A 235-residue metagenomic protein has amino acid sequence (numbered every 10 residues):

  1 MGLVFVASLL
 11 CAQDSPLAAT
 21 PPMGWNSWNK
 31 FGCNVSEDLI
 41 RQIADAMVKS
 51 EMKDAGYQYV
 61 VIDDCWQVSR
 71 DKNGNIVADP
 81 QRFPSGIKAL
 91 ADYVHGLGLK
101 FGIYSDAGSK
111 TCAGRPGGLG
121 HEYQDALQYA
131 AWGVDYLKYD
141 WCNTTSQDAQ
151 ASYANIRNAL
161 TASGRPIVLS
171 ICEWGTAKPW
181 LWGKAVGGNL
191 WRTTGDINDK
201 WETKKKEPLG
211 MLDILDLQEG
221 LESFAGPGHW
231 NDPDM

Functional and structural regions predicted by a protein language model:
S15-S36, A44: Mature N-terminal segment immediately following signal peptide/propeptide cleavage in secreted/periplasmic
L17, P21-S27, G56-D63, K100-S105 (+6 more regions): Structural recognition of the beta-strand scaffold that forms the well-ordered cores of secreted hydrolase catalytic
I43, M47-S146: Aromatic-lined carbohydrate-binding/catalytic grooves of carbohydrate-active enzymes
Q124, V168-M235: Glycan-recognition surfaces
L127, W132, T144-N155, G228-N231 (+1 more regions): Active-site and adjacent substrate-binding regions of carbohydrate-active enzymes
Y136, W141-C142, S146-G175: Extracytoplasmic, non-cytosolic globular domains
